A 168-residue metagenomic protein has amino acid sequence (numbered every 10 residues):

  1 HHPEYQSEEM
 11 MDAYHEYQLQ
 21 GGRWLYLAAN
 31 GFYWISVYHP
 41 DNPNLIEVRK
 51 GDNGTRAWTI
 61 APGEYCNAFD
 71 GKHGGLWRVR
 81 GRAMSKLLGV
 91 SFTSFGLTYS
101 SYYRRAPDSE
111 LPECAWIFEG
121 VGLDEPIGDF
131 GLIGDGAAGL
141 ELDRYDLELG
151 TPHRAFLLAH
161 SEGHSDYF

Functional and structural regions predicted by a protein language model:
H1-H39: Short alpha-beta junction capping motif
W34-F168: Long, C-terminal catalytic modules of enzymes
